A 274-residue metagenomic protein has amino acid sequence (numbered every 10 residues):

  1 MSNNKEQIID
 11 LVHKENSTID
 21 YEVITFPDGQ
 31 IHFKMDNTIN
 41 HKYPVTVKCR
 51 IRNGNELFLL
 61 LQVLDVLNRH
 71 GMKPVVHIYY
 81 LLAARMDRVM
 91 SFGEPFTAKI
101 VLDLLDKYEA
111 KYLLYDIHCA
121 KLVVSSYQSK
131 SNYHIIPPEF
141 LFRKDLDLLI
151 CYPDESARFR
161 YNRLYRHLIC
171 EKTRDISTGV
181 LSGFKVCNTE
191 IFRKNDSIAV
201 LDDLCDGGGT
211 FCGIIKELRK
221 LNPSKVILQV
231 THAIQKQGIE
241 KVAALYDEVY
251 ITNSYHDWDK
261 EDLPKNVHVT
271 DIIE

Functional and structural regions predicted by a protein language model:
M1-E274: PRPP-associated nucleotide enzymes
